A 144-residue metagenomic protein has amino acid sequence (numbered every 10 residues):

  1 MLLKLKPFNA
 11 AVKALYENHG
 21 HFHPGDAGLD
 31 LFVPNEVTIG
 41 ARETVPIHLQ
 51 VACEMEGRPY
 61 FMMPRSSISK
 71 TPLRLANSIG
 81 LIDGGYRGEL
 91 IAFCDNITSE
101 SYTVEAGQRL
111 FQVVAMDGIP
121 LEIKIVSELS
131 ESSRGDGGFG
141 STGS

Functional and structural regions predicted by a protein language model:
M1-S144: DUTPase catalytic domain/fold
